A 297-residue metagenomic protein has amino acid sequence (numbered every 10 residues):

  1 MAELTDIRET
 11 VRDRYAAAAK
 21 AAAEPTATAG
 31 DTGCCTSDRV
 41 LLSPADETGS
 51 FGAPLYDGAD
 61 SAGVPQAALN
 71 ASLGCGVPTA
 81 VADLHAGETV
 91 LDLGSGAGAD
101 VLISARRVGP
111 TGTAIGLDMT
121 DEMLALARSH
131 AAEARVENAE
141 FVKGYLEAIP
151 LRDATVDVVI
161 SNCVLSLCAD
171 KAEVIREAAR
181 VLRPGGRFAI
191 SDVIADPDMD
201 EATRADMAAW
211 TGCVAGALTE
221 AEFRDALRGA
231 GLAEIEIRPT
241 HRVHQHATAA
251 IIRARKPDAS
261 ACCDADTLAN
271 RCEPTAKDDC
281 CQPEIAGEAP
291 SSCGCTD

Functional and structural regions predicted by a protein language model:
M1-S50: N-terminal auxiliary segments of SAM/dcSAM-dependent transferases
D38-T89, I103-R107: Conserved alpha-helix/loop element of class I SAM-dependent methyltransferases that forms part of the SAM/SAH-binding
N70, V77, H85-A148: Class I SAM-dependent methyltransferase SAM/SAH-binding core
V90, V159-I160: Hydrophobic beta-strand segment of the Class I
A172-R187: A short glycine-rich, Lys/Arg-flanked "PGG" loop and its adjoining helix->strand segment in the class I
A195-V214: Short, glycine-/aromatic-enriched active-site segment of Class I SAM-dependent methyltransferases
A215-A230: Short alpha-helix
A230-A233, P239-L268: Core SAM-dependent methyltransferase catalytic element
